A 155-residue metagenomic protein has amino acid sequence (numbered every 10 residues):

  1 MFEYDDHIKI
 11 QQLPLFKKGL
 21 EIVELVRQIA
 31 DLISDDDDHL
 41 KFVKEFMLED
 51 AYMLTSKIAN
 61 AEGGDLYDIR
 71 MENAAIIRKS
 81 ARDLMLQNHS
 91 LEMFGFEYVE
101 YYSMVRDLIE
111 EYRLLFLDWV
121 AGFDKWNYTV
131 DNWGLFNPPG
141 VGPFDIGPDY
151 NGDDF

Functional and structural regions predicted by a protein language model:
M1-F155: Amphipathic alpha-helical assembly/interaction segments
